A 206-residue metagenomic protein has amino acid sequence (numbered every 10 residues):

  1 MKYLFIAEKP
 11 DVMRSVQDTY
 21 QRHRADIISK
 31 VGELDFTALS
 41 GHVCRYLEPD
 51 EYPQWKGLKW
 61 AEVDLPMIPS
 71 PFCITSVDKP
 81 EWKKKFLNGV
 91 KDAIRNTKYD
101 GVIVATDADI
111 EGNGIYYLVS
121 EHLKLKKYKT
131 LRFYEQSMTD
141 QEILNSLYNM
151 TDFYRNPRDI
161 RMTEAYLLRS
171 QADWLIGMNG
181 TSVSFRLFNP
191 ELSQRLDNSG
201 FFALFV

Functional and structural regions predicted by a protein language model:
M1-R186: Intrinsically disordered, low-complexity regulatory segments
S182-V206: Charge-patterned, long linear interaction tracts outside catalytic cores
